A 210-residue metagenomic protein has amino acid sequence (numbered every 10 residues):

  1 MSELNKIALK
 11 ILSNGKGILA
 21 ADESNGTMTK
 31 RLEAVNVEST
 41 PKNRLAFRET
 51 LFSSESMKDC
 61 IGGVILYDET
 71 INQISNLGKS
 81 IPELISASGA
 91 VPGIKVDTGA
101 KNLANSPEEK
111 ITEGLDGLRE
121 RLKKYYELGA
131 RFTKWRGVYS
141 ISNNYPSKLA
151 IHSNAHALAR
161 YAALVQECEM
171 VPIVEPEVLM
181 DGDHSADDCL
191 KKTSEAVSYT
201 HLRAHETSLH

Functional and structural regions predicted by a protein language model:
M1-L128, I141: Alpha/beta catalytic barrel-like cores
T40, W135, V174: Conserved, mostly hydrophobic/aromatic
T70-N72, Y139-K148, D181-D183: Glycine-rich, proline-tolerant flexible connector loops at the mouths of alpha/beta enzymes
S147-H156, S185-Y199: Short, electropositive alpha-helical surface patch
K148-Y161, V171-P176: Loop-centered beta-sheet repeat module
T200-T207: Conserved small/polar residues in nucleotide/adenosyl-binding loops
